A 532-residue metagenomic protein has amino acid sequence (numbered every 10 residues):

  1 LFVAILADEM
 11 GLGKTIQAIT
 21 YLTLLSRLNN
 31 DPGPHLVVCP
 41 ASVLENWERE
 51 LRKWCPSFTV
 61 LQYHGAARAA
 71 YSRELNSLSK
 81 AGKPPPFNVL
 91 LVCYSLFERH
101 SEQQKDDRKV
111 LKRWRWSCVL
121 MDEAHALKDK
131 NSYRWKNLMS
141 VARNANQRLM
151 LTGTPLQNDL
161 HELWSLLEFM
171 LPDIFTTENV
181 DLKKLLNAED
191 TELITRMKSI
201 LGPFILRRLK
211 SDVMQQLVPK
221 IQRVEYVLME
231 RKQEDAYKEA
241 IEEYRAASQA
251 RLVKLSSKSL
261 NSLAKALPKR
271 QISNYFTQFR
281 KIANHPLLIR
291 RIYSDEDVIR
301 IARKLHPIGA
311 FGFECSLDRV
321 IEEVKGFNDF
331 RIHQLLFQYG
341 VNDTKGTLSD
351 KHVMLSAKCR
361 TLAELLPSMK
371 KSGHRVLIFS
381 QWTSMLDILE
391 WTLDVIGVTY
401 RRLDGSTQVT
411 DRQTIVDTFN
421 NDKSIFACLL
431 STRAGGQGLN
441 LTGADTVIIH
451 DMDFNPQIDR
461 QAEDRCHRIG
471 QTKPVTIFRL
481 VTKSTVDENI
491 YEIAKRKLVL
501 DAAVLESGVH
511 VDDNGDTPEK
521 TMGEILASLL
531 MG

Functional and structural regions predicted by a protein language model:
L1-D190, K198-M214, K220-R223, L228-E234 (+3 more regions): ASCE P-loop NTPase motor core, strongest for the SF2 helicase catalytic module
G312-S316: Short extracytoplasmic
